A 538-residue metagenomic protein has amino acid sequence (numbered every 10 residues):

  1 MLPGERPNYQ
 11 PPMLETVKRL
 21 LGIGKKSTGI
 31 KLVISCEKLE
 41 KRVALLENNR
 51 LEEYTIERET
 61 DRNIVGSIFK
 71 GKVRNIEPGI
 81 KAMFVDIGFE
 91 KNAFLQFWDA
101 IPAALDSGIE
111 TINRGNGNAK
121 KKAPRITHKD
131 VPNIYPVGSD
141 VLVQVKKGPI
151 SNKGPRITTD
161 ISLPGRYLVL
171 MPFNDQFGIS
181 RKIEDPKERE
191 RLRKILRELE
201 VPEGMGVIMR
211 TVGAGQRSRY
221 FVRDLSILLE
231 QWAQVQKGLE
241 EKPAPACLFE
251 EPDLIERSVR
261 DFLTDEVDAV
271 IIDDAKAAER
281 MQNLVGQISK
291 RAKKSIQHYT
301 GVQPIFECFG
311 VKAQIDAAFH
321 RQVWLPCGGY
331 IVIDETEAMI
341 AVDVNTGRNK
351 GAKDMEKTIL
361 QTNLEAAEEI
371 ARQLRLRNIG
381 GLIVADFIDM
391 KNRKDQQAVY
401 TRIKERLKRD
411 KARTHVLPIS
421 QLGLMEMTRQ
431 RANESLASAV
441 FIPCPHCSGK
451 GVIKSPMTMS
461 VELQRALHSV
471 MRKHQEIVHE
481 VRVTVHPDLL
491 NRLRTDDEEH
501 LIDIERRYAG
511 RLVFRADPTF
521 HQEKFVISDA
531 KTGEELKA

Functional and structural regions predicted by a protein language model:
M1-I157, G533, A538: Charged, low-complexity terminal tails
M1-Y9, F177-K312, F319, N433-A538: Charged, low-complexity intrinsically disordered tails
L20, G29-L32, E53-I64, I126-N133 (+8 more regions): Active-site phosphate-binding and catalytic loops of NTP-dependent enzymes
K25-K26, D61-I64, N75-P78, N133-P136 (+10 more regions): Conserved catalytic network of the ASCE P-loop NTPase/AAA+ motor domain
L45, I56, L95-G115, K121 (+8 more regions): P-loop NTP-binding catalytic core
I56, T60-I80, K122-P149, R189-I195 (+4 more regions): Phosphate-interacting basic helix/loop segments used at nucleotide- and nucleic-acid interfaces
K81-M83, I87, K91-A93, G148-M171 (+4 more regions): Conserved glycine-centered short motifs in functionally critical loops
V137-D140, P243-A244, S295, M339 (+1 more regions): Loop/turn-to-beta-strand initiation segments
